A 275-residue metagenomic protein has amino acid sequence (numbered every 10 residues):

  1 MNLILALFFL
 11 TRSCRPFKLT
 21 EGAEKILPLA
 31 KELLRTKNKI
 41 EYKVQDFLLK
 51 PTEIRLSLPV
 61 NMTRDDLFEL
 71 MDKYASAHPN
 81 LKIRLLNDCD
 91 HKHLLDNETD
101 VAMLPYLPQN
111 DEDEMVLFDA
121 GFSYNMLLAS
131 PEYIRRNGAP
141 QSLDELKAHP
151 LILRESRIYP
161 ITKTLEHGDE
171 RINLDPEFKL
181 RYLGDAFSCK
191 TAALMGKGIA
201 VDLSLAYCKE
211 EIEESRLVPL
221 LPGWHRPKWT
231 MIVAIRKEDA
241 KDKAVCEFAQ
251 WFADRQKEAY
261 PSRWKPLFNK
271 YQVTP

Functional and structural regions predicted by a protein language model:
N2-L19: A short LG(V/I)-centered, amphipathic sequence patch enriched for acidic residue(s) preceding the LG motif
I4-L5, I26-L48: Alpha-helical linker/hinge and terminal dimerization helices associated with HTH transcriptional regulators
F47-I54, K147: Immediate post-signal peptide segment of exported/extracytoplasmic ligand-binding proteins
P51-D111: Central regulatory/effector-binding core of bacterial HTH transcription factors
R55-S57, A102, I152, A200 (+1 more regions): Short, well-ordered beta-strand segments
N80, C208-K209, E214, W224-P275: C-terminal effector-binding regulatory domain of bacterial HTH transcription factors
N87-P160, T164-Y182: Acidic, Gly/Pro-rich loop/turn segments at junctions of secondary structure
I172-P219, H225-R226: Hydrophobic hinge/microswitch elements
